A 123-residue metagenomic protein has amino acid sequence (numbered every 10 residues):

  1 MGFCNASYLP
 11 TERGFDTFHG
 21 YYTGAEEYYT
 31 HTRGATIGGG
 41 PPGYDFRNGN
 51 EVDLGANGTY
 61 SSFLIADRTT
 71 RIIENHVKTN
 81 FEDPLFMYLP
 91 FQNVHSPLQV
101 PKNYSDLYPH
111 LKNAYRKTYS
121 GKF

Functional and structural regions predicted by a protein language model:
G2-M87, F91-S105, P109, A114: Formylglycine-dependent
N113-F123: Active-site-proximal segments of metal-dependent phosphoesterases and phosphodiesterases across multiple
